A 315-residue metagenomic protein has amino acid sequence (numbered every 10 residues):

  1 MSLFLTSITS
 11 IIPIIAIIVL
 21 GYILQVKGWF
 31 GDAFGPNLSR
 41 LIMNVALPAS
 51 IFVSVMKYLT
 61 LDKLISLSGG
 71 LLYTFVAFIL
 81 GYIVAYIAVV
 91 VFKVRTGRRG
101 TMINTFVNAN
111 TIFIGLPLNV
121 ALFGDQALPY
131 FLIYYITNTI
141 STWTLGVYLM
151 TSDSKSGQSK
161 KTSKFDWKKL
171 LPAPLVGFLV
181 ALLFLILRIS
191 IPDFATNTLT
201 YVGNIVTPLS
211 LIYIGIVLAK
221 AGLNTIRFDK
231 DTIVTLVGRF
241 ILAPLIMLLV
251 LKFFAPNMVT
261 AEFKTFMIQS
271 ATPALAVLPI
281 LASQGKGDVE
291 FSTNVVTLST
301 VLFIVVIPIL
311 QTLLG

Functional and structural regions predicted by a protein language model:
M1-G315: Alpha-helical transmembrane segments of multi-pass small-molecule/ion transporters
